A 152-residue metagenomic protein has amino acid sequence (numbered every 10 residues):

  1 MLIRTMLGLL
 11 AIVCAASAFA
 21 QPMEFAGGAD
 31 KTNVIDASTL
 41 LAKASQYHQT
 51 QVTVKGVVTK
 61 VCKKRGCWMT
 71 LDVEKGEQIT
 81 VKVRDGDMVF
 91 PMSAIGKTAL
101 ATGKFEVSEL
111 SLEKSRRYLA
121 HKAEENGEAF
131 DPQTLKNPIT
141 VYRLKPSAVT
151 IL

Functional and structural regions predicted by a protein language model:
M1-L7: Bacterial N-terminal signal peptides that target proteins for export
V13-S17: N-terminal signal peptide c-region/cleavage motif recognized by signal peptidases
F19-L152: OB-fold and OB-like single-stranded nucleic-acid-recognition modules and their adjacent interaction interfaces
